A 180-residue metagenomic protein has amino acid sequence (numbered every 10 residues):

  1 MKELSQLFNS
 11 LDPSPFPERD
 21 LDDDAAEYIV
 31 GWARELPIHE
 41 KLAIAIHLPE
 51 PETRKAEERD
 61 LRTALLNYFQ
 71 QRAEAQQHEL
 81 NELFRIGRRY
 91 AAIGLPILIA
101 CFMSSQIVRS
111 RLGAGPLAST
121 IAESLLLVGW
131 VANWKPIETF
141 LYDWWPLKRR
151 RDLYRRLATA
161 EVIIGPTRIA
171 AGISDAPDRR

Functional and structural regions predicted by a protein language model:
K2, Q6-P13: Positively charged
S5, P17-E79: Cytosol/matrix-facing amphipathic helices and coiled-coil assembly/linker segments of eukaryotic membrane proteins
A64-F69, A73, E82, I169 (+2 more regions): Terminal targeting/leader modules
Q76-I107: Transmembrane alpha-helical segments and their cytosolic interface motifs in multi-pass membrane proteins
A100-C101, S105, W130, W134 (+1 more regions): Alpha-helical transmembrane segments of polytopic integral membrane proteins, especially the permease/helical cores
V108-G115, L141-T159: Juxtamembrane helix-loop transition segments at the membrane interface in multi-pass membrane proteins
R111-V131: Hydrophobic alpha-helical transmembrane segments
L147-R180: Cytosol/matrix-facing juxtamembrane amphipathic, basic-hydrophobic segments adjacent to a transmembrane helix
